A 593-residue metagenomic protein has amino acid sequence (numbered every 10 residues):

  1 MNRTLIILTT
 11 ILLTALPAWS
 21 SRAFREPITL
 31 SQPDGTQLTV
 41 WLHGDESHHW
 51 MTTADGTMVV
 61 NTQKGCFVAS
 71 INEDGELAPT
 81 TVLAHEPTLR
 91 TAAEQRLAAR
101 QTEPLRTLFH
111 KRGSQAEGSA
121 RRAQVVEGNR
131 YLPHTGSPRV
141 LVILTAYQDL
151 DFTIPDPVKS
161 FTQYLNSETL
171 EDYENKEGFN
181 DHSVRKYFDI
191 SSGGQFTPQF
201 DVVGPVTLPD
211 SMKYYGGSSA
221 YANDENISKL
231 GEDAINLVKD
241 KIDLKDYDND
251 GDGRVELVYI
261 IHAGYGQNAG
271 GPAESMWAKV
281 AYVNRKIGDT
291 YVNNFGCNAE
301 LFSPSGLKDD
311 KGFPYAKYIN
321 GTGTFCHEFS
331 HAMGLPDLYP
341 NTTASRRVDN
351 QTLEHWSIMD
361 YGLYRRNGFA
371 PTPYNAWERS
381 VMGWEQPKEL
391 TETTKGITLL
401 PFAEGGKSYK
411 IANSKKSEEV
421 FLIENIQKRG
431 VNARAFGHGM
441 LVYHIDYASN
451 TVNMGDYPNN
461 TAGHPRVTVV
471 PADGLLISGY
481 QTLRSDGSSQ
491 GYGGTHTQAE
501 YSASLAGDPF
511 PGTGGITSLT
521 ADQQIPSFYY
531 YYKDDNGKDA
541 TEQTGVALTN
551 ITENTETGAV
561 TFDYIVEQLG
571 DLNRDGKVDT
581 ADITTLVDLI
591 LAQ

Functional and structural regions predicted by a protein language model:
A15-P17: N-terminal signal peptide c-region/cleavage motif recognized by signal peptidases
W19-N129: N-terminal prosegments of processed precursors
A123-H134, E177-V292: Active-site-proximal segments of metallohydrolase catalytic domains
T153-I154, Q163, L170-I190, G194-Q195 (+5 more regions): Non-catalytic C-terminal accessory/binding modules of secreted extracellular proteins
D210-E225, D310-I319, A332, P336-S414: A domain-level signal for the mature, folded cores of soluble proteins
D248-D252, H327, N573-D575, D579: Acidic carboxylate motifs that coordinate Ca2+ or other divalent cations, activating on Asp/Glu
V258, L572-Q593: Alpha-helical segments with a strong preference for the paired helices of cellulosomal dockerin domains
G323-L338, I423: Active-site recognition of the HExxH zinc-binding catalytic motif
